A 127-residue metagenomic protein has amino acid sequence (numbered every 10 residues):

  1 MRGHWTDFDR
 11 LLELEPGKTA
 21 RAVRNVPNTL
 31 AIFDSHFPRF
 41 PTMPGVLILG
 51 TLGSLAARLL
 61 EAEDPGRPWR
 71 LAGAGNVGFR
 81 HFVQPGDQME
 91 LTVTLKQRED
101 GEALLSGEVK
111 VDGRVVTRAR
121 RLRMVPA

Functional and structural regions predicted by a protein language model:
M1-H4, G86: Short, solvent-exposed secondary-structure boundary motifs
G3-M43: Catalytic strand-loop segment that frames the active site of acyl-thioester-processing enzymes
T6, A74, L104: Short coil/loop residues immediately preceding or within conserved phosphate-binding loops of NTP-utilizing enzyme
D9, P16-T19, V83-D87, T92-A127: HotDog/MaoC-like acyl-thioester-processing domains
L11, A74-V77, L122: Generic beta-strand hydrophobic packing signal
D34-R58: Compact, glycine-rich, soluble single-domain proteins
G53-T92, V116: Hydrophobic beta-strand-centered segment that forms part of the acyl-chain substrate-binding groove
